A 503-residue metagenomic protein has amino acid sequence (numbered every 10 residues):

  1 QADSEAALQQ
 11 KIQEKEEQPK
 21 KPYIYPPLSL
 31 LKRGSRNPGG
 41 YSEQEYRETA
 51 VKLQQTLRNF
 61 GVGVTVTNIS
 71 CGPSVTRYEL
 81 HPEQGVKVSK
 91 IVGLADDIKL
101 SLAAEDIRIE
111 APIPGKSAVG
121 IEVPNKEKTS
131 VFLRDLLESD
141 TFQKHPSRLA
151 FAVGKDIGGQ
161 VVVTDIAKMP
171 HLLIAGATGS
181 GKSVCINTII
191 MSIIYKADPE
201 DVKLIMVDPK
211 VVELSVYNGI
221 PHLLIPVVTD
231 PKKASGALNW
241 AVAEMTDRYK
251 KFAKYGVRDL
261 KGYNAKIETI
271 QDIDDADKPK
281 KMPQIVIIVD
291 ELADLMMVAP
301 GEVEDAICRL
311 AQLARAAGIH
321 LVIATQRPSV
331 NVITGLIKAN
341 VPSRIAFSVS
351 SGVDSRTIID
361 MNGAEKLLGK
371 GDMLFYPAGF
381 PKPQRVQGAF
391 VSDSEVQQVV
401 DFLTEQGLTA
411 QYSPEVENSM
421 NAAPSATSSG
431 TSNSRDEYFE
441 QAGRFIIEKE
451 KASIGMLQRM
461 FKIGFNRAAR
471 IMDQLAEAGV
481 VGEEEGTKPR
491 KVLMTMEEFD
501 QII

Functional and structural regions predicted by a protein language model:
Q1-H171: Low-complexity, intrinsically disordered P/S/T-rich segments
K15-S35, T67-V75, D165, L173 (+5 more regions): Flexible hinge/switch segments at interdomain interfaces of large molecular machines
G85, S117, E122-A150, I157 (+5 more regions): P-loop NTPase motor-domain active sites and their immediate coupling elements
I113, T178-G179, T325: The conserved Walker
A167, I194-K232, G236-A237, L336: P-loop NTPase switch/communication element
G176, I225, R459: The Walker A (P-loop) glycine that initiates the GxxxxGKT/S ATP-binding motif of P-loop NTPases
K182: Conserved lysine of the Walker
C185, I189: Hydrophobic positions on the alpha1 helix immediately C-terminal to the Walker A/P-loop
